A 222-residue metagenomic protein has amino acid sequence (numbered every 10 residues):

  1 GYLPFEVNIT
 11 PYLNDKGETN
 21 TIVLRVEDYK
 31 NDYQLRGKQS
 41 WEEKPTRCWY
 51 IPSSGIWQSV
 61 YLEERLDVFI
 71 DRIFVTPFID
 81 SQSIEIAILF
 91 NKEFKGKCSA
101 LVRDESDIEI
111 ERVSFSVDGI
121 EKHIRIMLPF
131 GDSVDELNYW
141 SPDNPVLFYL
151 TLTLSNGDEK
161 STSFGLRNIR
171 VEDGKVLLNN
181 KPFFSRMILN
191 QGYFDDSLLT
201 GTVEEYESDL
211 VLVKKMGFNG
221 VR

Functional and structural regions predicted by a protein language model:
G1-F69, E93-F94, E105-S106, G220-R222: Accessory beta-strand-rich segments of carbohydrate-active enzymes
L3-V7, I120-I126: Short strand-edge motifs at loop-to-beta-strand transitions and within beta-strands of extracellular beta-rich domains
N14-T19, D32-Y33, F130-L147: Short glycine/proline/serine/threonine-rich loop/turn segments at secondary-structure transition edges
T21-L24, A100, N144-N156: Short, aromatic- and glycine-rich surface loops/edge beta-strands on solvent-exposed regions
L35, L66-F74, L137, G157-R222: Active-site-adjacent substrate/metal-binding segments within catalytic domains of carbohydrate-active enzymes
V60, F148, N180: Conserved, mostly hydrophobic/aromatic
E64-E93: Surface beta-strand/loop "capping" patches
S83-V117, I124-I126: Beta-strand-rich binding/interaction modules
